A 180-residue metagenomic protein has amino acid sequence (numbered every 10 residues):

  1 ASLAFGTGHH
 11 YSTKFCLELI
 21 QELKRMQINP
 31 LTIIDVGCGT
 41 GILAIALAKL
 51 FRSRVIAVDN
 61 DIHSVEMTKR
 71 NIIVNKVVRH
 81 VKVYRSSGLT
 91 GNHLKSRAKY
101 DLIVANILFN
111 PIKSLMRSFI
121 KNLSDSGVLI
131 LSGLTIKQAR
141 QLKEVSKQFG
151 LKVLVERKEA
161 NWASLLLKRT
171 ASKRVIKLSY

Functional and structural regions predicted by a protein language model:
S2-G6, D35-G39, D125, I130-L131 (+1 more regions): Short glycine/serine/threonine-biased micro-segments
L3, T7-G88: Conserved SAM/SAH cofactor-binding pocket of Class I
N60-Y180: S-adenosylmethionine
